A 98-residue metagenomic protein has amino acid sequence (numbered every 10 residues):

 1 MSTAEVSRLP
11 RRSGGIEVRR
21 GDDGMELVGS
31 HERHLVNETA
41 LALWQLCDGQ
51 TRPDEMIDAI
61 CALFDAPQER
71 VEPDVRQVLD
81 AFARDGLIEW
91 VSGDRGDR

Functional and structural regions predicted by a protein language model:
M1-Q45, V91, R95-G96: Acidic, low-complexity/disordered tracts enriched in E/D and polar residues
E32-R98: Long, charge-rich, low-complexity alpha-helical segments
